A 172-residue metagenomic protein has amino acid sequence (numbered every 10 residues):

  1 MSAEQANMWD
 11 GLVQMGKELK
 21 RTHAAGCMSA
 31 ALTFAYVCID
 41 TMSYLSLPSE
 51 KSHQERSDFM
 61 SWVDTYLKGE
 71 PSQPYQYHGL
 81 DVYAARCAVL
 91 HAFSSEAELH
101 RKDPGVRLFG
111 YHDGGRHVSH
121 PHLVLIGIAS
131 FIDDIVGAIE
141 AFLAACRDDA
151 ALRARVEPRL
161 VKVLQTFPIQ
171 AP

Functional and structural regions predicted by a protein language model:
M1-M28: Charged alpha-helical initiation segments
L12, A31, G79-V82: Hydrophobic packing residues in well-ordered alpha-helices of helical domains and bundles
M15-E18, F34, A85: Short, hydrophobic/aromatic alpha-helical segments in well-folded domains
A25-G69: Short, contiguous, well-structured surface segments enriched in hydrophobic/aromatic residues
T65-A171: Long, charged low-complexity segments
